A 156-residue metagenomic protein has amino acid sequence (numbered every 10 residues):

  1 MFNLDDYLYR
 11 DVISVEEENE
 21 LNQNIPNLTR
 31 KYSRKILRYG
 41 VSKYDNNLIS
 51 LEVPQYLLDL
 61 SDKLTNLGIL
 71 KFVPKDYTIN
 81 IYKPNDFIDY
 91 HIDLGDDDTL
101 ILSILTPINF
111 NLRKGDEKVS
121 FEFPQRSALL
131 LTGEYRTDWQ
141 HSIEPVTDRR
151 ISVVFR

Functional and structural regions predicted by a protein language model:
M1-R156: Non-heme Fe(II) oxygenase metal-center motifs and adjacent flexible, charged/small-residue loops
